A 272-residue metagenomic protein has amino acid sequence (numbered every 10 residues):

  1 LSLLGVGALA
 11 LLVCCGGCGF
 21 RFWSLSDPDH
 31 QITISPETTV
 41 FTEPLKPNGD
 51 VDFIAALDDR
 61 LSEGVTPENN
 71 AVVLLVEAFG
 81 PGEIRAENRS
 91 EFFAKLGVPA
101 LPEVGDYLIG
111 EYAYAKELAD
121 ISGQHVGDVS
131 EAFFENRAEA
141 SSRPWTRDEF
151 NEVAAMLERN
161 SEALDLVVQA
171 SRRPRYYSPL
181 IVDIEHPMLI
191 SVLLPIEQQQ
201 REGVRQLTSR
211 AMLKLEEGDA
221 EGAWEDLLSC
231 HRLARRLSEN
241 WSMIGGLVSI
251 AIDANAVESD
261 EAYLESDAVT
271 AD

Functional and structural regions predicted by a protein language model:
L1-L11: N-terminal Sec-pathway targeting helices
A10-R21: Hydrophobic alpha-helical membrane-insertion segments, chiefly the h-region of N-terminal signal peptides
F20-D272: Aromatic-rich surface patch/π-platform used for binding flat ligands and interfaces
